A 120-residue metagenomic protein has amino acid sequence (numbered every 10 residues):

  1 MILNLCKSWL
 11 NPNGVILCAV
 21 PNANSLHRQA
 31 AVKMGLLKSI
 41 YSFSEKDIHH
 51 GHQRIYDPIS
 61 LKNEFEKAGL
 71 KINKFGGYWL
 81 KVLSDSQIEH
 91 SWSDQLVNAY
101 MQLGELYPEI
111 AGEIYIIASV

Functional and structural regions predicted by a protein language model:
M1-W9, V15-S119: S-adenosyl-L-methionine-dependent methyltransferase catalytic module, highlighting the catalytic core
